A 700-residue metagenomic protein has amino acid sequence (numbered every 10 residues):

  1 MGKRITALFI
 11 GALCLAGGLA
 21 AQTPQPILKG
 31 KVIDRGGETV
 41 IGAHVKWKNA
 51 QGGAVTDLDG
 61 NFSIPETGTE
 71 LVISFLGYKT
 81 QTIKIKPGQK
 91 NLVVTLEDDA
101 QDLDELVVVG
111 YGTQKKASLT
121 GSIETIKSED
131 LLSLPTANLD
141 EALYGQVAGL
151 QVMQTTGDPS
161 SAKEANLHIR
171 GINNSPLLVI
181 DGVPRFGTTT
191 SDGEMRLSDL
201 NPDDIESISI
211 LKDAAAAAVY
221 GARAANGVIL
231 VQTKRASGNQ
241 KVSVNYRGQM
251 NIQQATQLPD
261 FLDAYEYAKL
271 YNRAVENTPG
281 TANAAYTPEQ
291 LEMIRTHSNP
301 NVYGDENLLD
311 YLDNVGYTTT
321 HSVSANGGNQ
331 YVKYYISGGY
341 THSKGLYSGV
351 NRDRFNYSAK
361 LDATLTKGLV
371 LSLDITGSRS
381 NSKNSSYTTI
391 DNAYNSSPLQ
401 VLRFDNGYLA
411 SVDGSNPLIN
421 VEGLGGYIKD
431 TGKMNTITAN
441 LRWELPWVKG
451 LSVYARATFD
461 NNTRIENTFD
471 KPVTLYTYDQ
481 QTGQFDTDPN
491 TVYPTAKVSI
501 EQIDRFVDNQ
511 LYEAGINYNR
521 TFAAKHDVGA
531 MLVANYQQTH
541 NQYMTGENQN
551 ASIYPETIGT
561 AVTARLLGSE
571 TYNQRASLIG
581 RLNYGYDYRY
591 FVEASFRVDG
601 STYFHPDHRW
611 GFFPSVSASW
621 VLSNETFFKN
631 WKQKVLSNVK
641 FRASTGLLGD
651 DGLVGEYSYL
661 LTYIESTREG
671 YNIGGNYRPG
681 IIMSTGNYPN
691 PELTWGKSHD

Functional and structural regions predicted by a protein language model:
Q25, K29-K48, E70-K79, Q89-L132 (+1 more regions): Short, acidic, small-residue-rich periplasmic hinge/interaction motif at the N-terminus of Gram-negative outer-membrane
K31-R35, S122-Y144, T155-D158, A165-I172 (+4 more regions): Short, polar/charged loop or turn motifs at beta-strand boundaries
Q51-N61: Short, acidic Ser/Thr/Gly-rich low-complexity loop/linker segments typical of extracellular and cell-surface proteins
F62-S63, E141, V183-K212: Short acidic/polar hinge/loop motifs at secondary-structure boundaries that mediate gating or recognition
S63-P65, E141-V183, S207, A217-A236: Extracytoplasmic beta-strand/coil segments of soluble accessory domains associated with Gram-negative outer-membrane
V94, K116, V147-A148, P202-N245 (+3 more regions): A beta-strand signature from Gram-negative outer-membrane beta-barrel systems, especially the internal plug domain
L131, R354, K360-R379, K383 (+3 more regions): Extracellular/periplasmic, surface-exposed regions of secreted and cell-surface proteins
D310-N384, K433-I437: Transmembrane beta-barrel wall of Gram-negative outer-membrane proteins
